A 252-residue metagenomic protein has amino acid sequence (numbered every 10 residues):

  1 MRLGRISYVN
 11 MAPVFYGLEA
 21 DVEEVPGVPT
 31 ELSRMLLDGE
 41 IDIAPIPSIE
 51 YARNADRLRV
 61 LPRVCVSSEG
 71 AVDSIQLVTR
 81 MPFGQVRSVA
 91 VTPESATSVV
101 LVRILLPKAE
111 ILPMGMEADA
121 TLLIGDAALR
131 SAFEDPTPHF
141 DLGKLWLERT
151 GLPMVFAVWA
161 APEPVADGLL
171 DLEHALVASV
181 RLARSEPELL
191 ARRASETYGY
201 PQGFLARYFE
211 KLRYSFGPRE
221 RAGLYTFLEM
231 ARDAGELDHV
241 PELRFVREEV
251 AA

Functional and structural regions predicted by a protein language model:
L3-I6, R87-A96, V102, P162: Short beta-strand->loop
R5-G27: Short, polar/charged alpha-helical segment
I6-N10, V28-T30, E40-A52, R57 (+3 more regions): Beta->alpha turn/N-cap motifs
F15-L18, T30-A44, V99-E134: Short helices/loops that flank or line small-molecule/ion binding pockets
G17, S74-F83, S88, M154-L170: A bilobed periplasmic-binding-protein/Venus flytrap-type ligand-binding module shared by bacterial periplasmic
S67-Q76, E134-E163, F204, Y208-K211 (+1 more regions): Periplasmic-binding protein-like
I111-A194: Pocket-lining segment of extracytoplasmic ligand-binding domains
A166-M230: Secondary-structure end/capping motifs
